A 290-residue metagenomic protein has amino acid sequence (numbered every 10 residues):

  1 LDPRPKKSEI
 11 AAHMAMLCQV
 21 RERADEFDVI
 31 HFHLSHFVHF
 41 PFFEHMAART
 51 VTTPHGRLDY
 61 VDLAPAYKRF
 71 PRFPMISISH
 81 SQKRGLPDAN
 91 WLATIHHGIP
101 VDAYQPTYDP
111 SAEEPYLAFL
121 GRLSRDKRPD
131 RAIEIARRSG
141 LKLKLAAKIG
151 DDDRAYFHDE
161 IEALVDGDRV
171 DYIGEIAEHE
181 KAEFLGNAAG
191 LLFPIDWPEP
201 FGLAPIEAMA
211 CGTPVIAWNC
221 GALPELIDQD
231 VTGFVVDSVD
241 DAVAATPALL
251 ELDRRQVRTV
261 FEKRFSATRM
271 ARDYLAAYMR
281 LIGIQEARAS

Functional and structural regions predicted by a protein language model:
L1-S290: Catalytic cores of nucleotide-sugar-dependent glycosyltransferases that transfer UDP/GDP/TDP-activated
